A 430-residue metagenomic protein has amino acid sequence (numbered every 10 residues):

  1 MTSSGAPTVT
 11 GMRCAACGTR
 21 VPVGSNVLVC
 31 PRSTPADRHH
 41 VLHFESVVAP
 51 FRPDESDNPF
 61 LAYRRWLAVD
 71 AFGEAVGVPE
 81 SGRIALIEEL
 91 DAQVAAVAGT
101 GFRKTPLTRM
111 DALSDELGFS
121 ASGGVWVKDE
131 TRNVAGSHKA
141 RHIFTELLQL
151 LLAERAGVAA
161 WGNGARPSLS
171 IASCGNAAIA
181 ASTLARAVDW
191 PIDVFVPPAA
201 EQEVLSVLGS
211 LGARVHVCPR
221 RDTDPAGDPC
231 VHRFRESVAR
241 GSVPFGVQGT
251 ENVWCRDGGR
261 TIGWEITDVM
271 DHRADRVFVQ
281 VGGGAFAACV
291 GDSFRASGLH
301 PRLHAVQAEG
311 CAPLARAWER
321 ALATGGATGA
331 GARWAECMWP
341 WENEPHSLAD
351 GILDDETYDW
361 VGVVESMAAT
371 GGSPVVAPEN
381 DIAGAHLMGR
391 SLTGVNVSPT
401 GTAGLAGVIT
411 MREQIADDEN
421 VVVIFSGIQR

Functional and structural regions predicted by a protein language model:
M1-R430: PLP-dependent amino-acid enzyme catalytic core
